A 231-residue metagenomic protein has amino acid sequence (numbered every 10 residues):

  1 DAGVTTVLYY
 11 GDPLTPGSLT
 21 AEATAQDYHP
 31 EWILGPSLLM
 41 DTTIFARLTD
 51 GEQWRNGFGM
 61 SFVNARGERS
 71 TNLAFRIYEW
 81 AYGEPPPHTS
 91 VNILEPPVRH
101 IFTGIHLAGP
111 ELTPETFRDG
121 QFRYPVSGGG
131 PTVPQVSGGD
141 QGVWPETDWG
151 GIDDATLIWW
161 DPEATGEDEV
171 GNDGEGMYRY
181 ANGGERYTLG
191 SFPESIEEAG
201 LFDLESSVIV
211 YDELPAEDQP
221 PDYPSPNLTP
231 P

Functional and structural regions predicted by a protein language model:
D1-A25: Extracellular/periplasmic Venus flytrap/periplasmic-binding protein
T5, H29, W54-R55, I152-A155: Active-site lining segments that contact anionic ligands and/or coordinate catalytic metals
Y10-T15, R69, P86-P97, G109-L112 (+1 more regions): Extracytoplasmic/periplasmic, Sec-exported soluble proteins
A21, R99-L107: Short glycine/serine- and small hydrophobic-enriched flexible loop segments
E22-P96: Extracellular/periplasmic periplasmic-binding protein-like sensory domains
P86-E95, R118, P131-Q141: Short catalytic/ligand-gating loop segments at beta-alpha or beta-beta junctions within enzyme catalytic domains
H106-D119: Short, charged, surface-exposed loops that flank catalytic or proteolytic processing sites
V126-P231: Solvent-exposed, acidic/polar segments of extracytosolic/periplasmic ligand-binding ectodomains
